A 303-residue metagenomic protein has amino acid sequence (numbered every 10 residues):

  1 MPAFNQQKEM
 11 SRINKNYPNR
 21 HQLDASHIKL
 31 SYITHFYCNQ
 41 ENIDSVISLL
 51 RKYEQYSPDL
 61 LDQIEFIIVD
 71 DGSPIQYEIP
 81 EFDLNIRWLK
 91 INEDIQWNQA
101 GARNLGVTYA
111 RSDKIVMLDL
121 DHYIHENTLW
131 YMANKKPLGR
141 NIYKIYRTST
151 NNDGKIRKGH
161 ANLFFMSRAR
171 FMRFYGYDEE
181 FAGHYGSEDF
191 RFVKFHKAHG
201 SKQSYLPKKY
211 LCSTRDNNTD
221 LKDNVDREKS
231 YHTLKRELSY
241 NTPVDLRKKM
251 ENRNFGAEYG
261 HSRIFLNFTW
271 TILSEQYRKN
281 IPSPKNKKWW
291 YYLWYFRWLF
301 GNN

Functional and structural regions predicted by a protein language model:
M1-K52: N-proximal low-complexity "stem/linker" segments adjacent to membrane-targeting elements
P2-R12, S45-V46, F190-N303: C-terminal catalytic/acceptor-binding lobe
L50-D94: Acidic donor-binding segment of Leloir-type glycosyltransferases
E93-Y109: Glycine-rich, basic loop-to-helix element that forms the pyrophosphate-binding segment of sugar-nucleotide handling
I115: Short aromatic/hydrophobic "clamp" motif used to bind/position activated sugar donors
L120-K135: Acidic donor-binding/catalytic loop of UDP-sugar-dependent glycosyltransferases, especially processive GT2
I142-R157: Short beta-strand-to-loop element that shapes/binds the nucleotide-sugar donor at the catalytic cleft/hinge
G183-R191: Acidic donor-binding loop at a coil-to-helix junction in glycosyltransferase catalytic cores that engages
